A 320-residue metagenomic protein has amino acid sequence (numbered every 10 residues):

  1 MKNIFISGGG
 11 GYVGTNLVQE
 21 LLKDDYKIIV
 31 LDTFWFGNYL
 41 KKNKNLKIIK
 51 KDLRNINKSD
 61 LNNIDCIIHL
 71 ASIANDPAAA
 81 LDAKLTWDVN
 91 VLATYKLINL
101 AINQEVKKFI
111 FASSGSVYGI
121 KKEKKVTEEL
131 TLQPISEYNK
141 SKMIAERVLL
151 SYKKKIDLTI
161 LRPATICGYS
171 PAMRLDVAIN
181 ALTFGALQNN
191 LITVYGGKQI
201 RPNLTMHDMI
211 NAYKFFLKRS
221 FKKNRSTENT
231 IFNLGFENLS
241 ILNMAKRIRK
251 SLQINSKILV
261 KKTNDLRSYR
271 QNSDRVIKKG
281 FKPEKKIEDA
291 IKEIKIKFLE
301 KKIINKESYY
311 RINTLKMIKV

Functional and structural regions predicted by a protein language model:
I4-K23: N-terminal Rossmann NAD(P)H-binding glycine-rich loop of SDR-like oxidoreductase domains
S7, L31, I67-L70, F109-S114 (+1 more regions): SDR active-site strand-loop-helix element
K44-N55: Rossmann-fold cofactor-recognition segment
L53-V89, L100: NAD(P)H-binding glycine-rich loop region in Rossmannoid oxidoreductase-like domains and their noncatalytic homologs
Y95-E137: Conserved Rossmann-fold NAD(P)-dependent oxidoreductase catalytic core, especially the SDR/UDP-sugar
S141: Active-site helix of classical SDR
R147-R201, M206-F215, I248: NAD(P)-dependent short-chain dehydrogenase/reductase
N190, V194-V320: C-terminal substrate-binding subdomain of Rossmann-fold SDR/epimerase-dehydratase oxidoreductases
